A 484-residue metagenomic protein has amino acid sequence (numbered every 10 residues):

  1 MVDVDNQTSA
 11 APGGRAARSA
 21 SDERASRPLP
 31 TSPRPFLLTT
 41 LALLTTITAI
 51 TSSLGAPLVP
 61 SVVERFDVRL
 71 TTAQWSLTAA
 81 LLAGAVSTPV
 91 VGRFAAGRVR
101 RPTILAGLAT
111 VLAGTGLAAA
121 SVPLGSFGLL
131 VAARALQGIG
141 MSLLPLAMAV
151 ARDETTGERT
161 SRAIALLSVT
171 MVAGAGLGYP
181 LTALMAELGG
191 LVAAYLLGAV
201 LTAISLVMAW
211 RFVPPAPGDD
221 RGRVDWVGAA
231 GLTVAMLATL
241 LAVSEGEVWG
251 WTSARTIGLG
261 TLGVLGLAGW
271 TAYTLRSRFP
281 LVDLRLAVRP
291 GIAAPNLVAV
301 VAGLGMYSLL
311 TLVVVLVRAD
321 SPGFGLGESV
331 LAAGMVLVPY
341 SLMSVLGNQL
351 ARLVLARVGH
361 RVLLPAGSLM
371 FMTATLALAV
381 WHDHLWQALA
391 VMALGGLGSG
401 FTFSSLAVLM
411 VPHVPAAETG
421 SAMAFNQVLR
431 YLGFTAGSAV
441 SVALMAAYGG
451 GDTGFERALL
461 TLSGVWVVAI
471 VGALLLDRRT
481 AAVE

Functional and structural regions predicted by a protein language model:
M1-A49, E64: Cytosolic juxtamembrane N-terminal segment immediately preceding the first transmembrane helix of multi-pass
R34-P60, L70-A80, G84-G92, R101-G114 (+4 more regions): 12-transmembrane solute porter fold
E64-F66, T71, A96-G97, V122-P123 (+7 more regions): Membrane-helix boundary and inter-helical linker elements of multi-pass secondary transporters
L81, T88-G92, A96-W226: Helix-loop-helix hairpins in multi-pass membrane proteins, especially solute transporters
G116, P180, L184, L241 (+2 more regions): Alpha-helical transmembrane segments of multipass membrane proteins
A119, P123, A147, L206 (+9 more regions): Short hydrophobic alpha-helical membrane-anchoring segments
E187-A299, G303-G305, L310, V336 (+2 more regions): Hydrophobic transmembrane-helix bundles of small-molecule transporters
A482-E484: Short cytosolic juxtamembrane segments of multi-pass membrane proteins
